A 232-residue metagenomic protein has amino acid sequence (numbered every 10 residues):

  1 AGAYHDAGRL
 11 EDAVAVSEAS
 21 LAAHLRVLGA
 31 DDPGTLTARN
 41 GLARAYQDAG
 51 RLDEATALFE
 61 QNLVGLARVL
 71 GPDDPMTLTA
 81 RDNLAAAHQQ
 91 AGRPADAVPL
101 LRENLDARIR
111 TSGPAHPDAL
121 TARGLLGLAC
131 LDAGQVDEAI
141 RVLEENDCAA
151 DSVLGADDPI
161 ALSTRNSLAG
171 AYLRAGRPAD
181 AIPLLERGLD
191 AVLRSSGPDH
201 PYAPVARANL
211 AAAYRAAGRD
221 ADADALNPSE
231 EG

Functional and structural regions predicted by a protein language model:
A1-G232: Intrinsic-disorder-linked linear interaction elements in eukaryotic regulatory proteins
